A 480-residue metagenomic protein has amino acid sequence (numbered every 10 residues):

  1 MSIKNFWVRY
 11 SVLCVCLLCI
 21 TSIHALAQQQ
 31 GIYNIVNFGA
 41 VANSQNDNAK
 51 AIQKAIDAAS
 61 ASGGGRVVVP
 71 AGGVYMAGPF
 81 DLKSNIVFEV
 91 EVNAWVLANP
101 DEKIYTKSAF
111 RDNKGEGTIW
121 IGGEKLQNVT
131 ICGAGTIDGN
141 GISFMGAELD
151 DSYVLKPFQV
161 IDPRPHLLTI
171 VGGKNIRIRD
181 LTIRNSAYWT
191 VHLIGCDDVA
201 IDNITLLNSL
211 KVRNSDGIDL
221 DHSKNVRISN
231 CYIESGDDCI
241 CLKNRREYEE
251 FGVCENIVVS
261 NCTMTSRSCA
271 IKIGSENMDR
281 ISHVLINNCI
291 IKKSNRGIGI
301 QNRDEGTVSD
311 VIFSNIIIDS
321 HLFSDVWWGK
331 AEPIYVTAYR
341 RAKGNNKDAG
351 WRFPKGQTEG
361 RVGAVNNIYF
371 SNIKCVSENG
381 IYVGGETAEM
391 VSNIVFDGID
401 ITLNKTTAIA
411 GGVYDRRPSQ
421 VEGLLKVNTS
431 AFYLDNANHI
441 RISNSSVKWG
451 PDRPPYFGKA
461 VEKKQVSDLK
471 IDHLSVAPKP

Functional and structural regions predicted by a protein language model:
M1-V12: Bacterial N-terminal signal peptides that target proteins for export
C16-C19, H24-P480: Extracellular/periplasmic carbohydrate-active domains that bind, remodel, or depolymerize complex polysaccharides
